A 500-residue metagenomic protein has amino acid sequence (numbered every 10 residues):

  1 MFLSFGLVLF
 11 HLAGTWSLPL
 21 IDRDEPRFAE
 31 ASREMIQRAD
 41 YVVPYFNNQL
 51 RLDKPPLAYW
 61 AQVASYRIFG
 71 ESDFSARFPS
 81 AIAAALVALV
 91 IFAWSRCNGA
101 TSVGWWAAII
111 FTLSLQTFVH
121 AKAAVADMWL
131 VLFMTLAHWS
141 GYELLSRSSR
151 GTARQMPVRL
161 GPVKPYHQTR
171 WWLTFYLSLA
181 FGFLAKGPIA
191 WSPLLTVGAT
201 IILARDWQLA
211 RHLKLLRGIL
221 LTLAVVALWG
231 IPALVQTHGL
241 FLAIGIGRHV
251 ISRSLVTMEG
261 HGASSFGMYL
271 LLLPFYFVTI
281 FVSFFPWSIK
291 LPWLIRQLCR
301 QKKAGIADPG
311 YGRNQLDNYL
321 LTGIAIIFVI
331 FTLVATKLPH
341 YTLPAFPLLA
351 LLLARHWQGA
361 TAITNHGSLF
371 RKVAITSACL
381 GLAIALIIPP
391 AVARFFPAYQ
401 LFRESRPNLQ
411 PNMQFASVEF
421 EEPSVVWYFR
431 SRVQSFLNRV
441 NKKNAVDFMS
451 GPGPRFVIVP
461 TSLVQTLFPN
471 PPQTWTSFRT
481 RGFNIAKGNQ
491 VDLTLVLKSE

Functional and structural regions predicted by a protein language model:
M1-L12, A378, L382-P390: Hydrophobic alpha-helical targeting segments used for export or membrane insertion
M1-Q358, V426, F483-D492: Membrane-integral, polyisoprenol-dependent glycosyltransferases of the GT-C/oligosaccharyltransferase superfamily
L234-H238, V373, I388-P389: A membrane-periplasm/extracellular boundary helix in multi-pass inner-membrane enzymes that assemble envelope glycans
G305, Q358-L386: Signature aromatic-anchored transmembrane alpha helix within multi-pass, membrane-resident enzymes that catalyze glycan
I330, V334, F346-L349, L353 (+5 more regions): Hydrophobic alpha-helix feature that most strongly marks membrane-spanning transmembrane helices and their immediate
P339-T342, L353-A354, I363, L369-F370 (+2 more regions): Extended hydrophobic-aromatic, low-complexity segments
G381-V491, L497: Short periplasmic/luminal acceptor-recognition loop of GT-C membrane glycosyltransferases, typified by
